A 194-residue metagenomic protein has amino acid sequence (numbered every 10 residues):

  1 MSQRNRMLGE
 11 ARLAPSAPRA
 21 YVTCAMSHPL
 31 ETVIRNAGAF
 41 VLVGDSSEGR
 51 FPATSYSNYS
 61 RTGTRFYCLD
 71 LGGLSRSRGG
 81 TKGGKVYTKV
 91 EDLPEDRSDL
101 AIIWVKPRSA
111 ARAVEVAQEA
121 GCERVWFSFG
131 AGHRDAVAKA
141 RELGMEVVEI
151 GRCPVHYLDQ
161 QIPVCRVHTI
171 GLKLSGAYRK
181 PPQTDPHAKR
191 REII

Functional and structural regions predicted by a protein language model:
Y21-T23: Short, positively charged and aromatic/hydrophobic N-terminal segments
G38-P52: Glycine-rich adenosine-cofactor-binding loop
S57-G79: NAD(P)-binding Rossmann-fold cofactor-contacting core
G79-E95, I102-A111: Glycine-rich, highly charged phosphate/nucleotide-binding loops
D96, R134-Y157: Short acidic, glycine/proline-enriched helix-loop-strand junctions
A120-K139: ADP-ribose/adenylate-binding Rossmann-like module
Y157-I194: A charged, well-structured terminal subsegment
